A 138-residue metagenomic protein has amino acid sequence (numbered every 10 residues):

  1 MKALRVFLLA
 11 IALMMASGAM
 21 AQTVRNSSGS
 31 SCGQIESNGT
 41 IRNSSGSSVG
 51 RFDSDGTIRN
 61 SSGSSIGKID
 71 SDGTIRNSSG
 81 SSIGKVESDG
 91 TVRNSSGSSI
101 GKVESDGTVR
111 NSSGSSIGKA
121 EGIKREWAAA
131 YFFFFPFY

Functional and structural regions predicted by a protein language model:
K2-S48, S54-S65, S71-I83, S88-Y138: Long terminal segments
